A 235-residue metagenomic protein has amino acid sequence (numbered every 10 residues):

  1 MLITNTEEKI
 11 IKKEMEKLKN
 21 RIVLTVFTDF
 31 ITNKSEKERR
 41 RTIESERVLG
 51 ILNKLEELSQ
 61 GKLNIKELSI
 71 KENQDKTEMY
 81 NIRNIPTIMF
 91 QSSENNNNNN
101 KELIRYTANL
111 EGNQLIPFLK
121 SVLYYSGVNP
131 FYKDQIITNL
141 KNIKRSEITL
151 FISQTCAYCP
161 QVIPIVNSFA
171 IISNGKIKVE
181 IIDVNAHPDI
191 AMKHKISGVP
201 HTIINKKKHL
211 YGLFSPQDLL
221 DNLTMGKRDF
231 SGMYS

Functional and structural regions predicted by a protein language model:
M1-V23, N113-K144, R228-S235: N-terminal leader/targeting and pre-domain segments
E14-S59, T138-G175: Local sequence-structure signature of Cys/Sec-based thiol-disulfide redox active-site neighborhoods
K34-T42, K76-E78, I190-K193: N-terminal beta-loop-helix "entrance" segment that forms/cooperates in small-molecule cofactor or anionic ligand
R47-Q60, E67-L68, L103, L110-G112 (+2 more regions): Acidic, two-metal ion nucleic-acid-processing modules in DNA metabolism proteins
Q60-N73, N174-I190: Thiol-based oxidoreductase modules, predominantly thioredoxin-like and allied folds used for disulfide exchange
Q74-E94, K101, K193-N205: Structural micro-motif
F90-V128, I203-S235: Non-catalytic, surface beta->alpha helical segment in thiol-disulfide oxidoreductase systems
L150, S173, I182, S197 (+1 more regions): Positively charged, low-complexity, intrinsically disordered RNA-binding extensions
